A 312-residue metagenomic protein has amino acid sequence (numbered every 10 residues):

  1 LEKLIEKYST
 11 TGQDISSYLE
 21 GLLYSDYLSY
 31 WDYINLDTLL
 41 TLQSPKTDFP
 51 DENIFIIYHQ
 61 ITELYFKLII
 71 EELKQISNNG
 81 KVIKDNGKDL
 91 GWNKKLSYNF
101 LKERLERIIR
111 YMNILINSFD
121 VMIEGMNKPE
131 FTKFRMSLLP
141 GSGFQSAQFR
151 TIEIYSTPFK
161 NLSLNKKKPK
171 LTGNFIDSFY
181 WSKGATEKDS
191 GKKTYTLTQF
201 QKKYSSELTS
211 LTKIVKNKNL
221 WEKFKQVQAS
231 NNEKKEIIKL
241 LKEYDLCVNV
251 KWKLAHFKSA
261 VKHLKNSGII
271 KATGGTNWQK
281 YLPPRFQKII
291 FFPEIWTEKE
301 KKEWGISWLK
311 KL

Functional and structural regions predicted by a protein language model:
L1-L312: Surface-exposed peri-terminal alpha-helical interaction modules
